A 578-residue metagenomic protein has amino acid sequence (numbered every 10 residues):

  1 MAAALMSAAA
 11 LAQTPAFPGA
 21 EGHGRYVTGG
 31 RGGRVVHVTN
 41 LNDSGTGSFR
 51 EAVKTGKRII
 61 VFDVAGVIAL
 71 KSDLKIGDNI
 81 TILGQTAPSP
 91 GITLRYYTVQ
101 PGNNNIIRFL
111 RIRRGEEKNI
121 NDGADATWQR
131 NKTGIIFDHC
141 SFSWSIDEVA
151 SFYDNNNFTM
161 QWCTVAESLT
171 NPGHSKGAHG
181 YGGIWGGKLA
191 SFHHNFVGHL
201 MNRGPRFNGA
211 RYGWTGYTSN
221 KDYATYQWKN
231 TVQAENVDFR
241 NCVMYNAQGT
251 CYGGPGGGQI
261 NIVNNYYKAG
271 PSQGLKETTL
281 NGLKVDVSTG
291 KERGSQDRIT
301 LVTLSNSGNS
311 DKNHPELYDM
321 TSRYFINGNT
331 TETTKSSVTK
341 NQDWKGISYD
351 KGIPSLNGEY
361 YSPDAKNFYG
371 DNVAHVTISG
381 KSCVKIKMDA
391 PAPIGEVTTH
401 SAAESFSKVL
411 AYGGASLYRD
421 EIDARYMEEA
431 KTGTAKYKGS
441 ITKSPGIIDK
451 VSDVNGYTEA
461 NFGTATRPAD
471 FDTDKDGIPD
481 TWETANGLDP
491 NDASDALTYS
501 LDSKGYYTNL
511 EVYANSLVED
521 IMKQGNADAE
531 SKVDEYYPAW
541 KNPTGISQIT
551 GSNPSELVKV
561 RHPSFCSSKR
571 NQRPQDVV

Functional and structural regions predicted by a protein language model:
S7-A9: N-terminal signal peptide c-region/cleavage motif recognized by signal peptidases
A16-I60: Acidic Gly/Asp/Thr-rich repetitive segments characteristic of extracellular carbohydrate-active and adhesion proteins
R50-G56, V67-L83, P90-F109, R114-T133 (+1 more regions): Extracellular beta-strand-rich solenoid/capping regions of secreted or surface-exposed proteins that bind or remodel
N79-G84, N103-R114, N131-W144, N156-S175 (+3 more regions): Right-handed parallel beta-helix
L94-T98, N119-Q129, W144-F152, G173-G187 (+4 more regions): Extracellular beta-strand/beta-solenoid scaffold signature
R206-R211, Q233-D453: Extracellular beta-rich repeat passengers
V454-P543: Extracellular calcium-associated, cysteine-rich motifs in secreted modular proteins
P543-V578: C-terminal outer-membrane/trafficking sorting elements
